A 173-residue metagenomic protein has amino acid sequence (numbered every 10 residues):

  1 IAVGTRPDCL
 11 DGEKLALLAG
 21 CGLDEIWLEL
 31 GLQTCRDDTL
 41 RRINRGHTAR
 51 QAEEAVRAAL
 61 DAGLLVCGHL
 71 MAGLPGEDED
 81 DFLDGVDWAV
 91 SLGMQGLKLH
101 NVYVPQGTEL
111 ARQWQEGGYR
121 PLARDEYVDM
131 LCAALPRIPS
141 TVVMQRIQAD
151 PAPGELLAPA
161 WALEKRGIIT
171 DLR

Functional and structural regions predicted by a protein language model:
I1-D8, D37, R50, A59-L64 (+1 more regions): Conserved N-terminal glycine/acidic-rich loop preference
I1-L10, D24-A52, K98: Core AdoMet radical
I1-V3, I26-L30, V66-L70, Q95-L99 (+1 more regions): Hydrophobic faces of well-ordered beta-strands that scaffold small-molecule active sites in alpha/beta enzyme cores
P7-D11, R45-T48, L74-V86, R120-V128: Active-site glycine- and acidic-residue-rich loops that bind and position anionic ligands or nucleotide-like cofactors
G12-L18, P75-S91, L131-C132, G154-L156: Catalytic cores of alpha/beta
A16-E25, R57-D61: Acidic (Asp/Glu)-rich catalytic clusters
D37, A59-D81, N101-Q106, Q113-P121 (+1 more regions): Conserved strand-turn element in the central/C-terminal portion of the radical SAM core barrel that lines
V90-L92, G96, Y103-R173: Auxiliary Fe-S-binding modules of radical SAM enzymes
